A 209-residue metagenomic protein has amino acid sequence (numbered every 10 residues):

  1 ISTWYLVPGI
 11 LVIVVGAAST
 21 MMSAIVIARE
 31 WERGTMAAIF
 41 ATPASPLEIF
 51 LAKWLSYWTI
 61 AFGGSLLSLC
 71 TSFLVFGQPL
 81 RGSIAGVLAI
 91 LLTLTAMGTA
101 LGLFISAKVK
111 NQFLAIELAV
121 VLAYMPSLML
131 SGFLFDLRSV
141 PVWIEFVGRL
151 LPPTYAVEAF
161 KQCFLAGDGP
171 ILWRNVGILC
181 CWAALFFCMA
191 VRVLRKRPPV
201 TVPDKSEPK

Functional and structural regions predicted by a protein language model:
I1, P79, L128-F186: Membrane-interfacial helix-loop-helix junctions in multi-pass membrane proteins
I1-V87, K108, L114, L165-K209: Transmembrane helix-boundary elements of multi-pass transport/secretion proteins, especially ABC-type permease modules
V12, A89, T93, E145-G148: Alpha-helical transmembrane segments of integral membrane proteins, emphasizing hydrophobic/aromatic residues
I13-A18, R29, A61, S65 (+5 more regions): Transmembrane alpha-helical core positions of polytopic small-molecule transporters
S23, W31-T35, W58, L66 (+6 more regions): Hydrophobic alpha-helical segments typical of transmembrane helices and their membrane-interface/capping positions
V87-V109, P126-S131, C181-M189: Hydrophobic alpha-helical transmembrane segments of polytopic membrane proteins
F113-V120: Alpha-helical transmembrane segments of multi-pass membrane transporters/permeases
